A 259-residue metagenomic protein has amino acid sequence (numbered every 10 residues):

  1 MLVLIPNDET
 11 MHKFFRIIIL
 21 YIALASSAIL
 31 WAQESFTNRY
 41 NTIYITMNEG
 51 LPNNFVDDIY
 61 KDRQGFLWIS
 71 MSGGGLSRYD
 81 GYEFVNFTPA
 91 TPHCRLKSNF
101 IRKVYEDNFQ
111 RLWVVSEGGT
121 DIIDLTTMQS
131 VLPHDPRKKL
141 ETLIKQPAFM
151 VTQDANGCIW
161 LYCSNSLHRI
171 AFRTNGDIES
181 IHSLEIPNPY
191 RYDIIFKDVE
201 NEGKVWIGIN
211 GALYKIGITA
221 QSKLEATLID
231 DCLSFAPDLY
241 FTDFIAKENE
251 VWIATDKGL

Functional and structural regions predicted by a protein language model:
M1-L259: Carboxylate-rich, polar loop motifs that coordinate divalent cations or form catalytic acidic clusters
